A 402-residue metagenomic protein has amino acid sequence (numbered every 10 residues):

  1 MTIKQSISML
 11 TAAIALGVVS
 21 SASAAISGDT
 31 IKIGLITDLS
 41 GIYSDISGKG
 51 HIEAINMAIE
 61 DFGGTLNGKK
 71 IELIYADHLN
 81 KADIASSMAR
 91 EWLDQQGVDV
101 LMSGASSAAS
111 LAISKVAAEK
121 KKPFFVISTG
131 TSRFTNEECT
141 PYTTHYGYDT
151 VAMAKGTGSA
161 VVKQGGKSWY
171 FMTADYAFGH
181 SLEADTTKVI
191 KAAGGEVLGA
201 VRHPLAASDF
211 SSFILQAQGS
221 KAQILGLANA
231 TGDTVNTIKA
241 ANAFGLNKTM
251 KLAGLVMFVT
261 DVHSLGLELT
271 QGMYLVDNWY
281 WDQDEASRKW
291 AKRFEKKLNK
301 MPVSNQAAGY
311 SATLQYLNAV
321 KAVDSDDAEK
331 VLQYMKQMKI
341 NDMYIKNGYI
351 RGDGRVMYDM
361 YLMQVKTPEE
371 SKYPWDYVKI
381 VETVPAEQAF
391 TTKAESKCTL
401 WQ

Functional and structural regions predicted by a protein language model:
M1-K32, T399-Q402: Short, low-complexity disordered leader/linker segments with a strong preference for bacterial N-terminal type II
S23-L35, G64-E72, V162-K167: Immediate post-signal peptide segment of exported/extracytoplasmic ligand-binding proteins
I31, K339, M343-Q402: Solvent-exposed, acidic/polar segments of extracytosolic/periplasmic ligand-binding ectodomains
G34-N56, A76-D83, A105-S106, M172-H180 (+1 more regions): Extracytoplasmic "Venus flytrap"
D45-H51, D61, T65-F134, Y146 (+3 more regions): Beta-alpha junction/loop-to-helix N-cap segments that form part of ligand/metal-binding clefts
S87, S132-R133, T140-F244, W279-K289: Extracellular/periplasmic Venus flytrap/periplasmic-binding protein
W92-A105, F125-I127, Y170-T173, K221-T231 (+3 more regions): Periplasmic-binding protein-like
I238-A312, K321-D326, E369, D376-W401: Extracellular/periplasmic periplasmic-binding protein-like sensory domains
